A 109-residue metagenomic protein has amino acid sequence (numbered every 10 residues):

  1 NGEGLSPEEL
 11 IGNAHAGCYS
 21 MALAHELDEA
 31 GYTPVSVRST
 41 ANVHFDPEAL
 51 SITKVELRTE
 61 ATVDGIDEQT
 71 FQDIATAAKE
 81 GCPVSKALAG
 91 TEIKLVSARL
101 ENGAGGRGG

Functional and structural regions predicted by a protein language model:
N1-N13, S20-G109: Extended beta-strand/beta-hairpin segments
